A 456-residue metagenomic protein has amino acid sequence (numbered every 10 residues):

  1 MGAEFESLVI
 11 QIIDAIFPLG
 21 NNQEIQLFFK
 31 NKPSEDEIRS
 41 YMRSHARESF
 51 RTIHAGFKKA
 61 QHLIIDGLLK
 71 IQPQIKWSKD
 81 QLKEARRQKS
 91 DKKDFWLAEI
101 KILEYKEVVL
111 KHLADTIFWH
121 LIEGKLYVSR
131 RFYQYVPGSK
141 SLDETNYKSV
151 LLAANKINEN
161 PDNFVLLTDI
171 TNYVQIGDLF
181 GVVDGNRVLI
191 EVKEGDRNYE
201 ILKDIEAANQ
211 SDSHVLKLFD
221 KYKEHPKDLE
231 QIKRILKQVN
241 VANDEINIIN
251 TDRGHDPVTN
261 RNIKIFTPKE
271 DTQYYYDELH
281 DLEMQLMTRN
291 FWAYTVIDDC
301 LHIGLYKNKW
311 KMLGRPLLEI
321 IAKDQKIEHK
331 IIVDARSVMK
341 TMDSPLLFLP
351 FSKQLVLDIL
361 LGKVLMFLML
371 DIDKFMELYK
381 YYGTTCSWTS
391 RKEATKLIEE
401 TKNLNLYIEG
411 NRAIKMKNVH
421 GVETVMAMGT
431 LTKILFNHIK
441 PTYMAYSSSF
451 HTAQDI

Functional and structural regions predicted by a protein language model:
M1-H45: Non-catalytic protein-protein interaction scaffold segments in large eukaryotic complex-forming proteins
D36-S129, L202-I456: Metal-dependent nuclease catalytic core centered on acidic motifs
R130-V150: A short, highly charged nucleic-acid-interacting micro-segment common to nuclease and nuclease-linked defense proteins
L142-D143, L151-I157, F180: Structural preference for well-ordered, secondary-structure-rich domains
N155-D178: A short acidic/basic microdomain associated with nuclease active sites
I176-F180, E200-L202: A short acidic (Asp/Glu
G181-L189: Active-site beta-strand-loop-beta-strand hairpin of nuclease catalytic cores that positions key catalytic residues
V192-L202: Short beta-strand-loop-alpha-helix junction that forms the active-site gateway of nucleic-acid-processing nucleases
